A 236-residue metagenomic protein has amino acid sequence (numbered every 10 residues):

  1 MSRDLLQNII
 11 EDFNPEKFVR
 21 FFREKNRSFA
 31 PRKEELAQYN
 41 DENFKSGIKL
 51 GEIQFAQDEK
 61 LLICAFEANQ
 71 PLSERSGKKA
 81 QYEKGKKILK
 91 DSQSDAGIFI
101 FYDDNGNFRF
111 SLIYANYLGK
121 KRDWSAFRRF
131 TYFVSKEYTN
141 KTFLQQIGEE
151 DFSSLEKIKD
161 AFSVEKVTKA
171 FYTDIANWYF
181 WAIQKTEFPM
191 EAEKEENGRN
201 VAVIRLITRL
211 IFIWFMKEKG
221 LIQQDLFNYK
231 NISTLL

Functional and structural regions predicted by a protein language model:
M1-R209, I213-F215: Short, basic/polar, glycine-containing "phosphate-handling" surface segments that engage DNA
L210, W214-L236: Extended, well-ordered alpha-helical scaffold/bundle regions in very large, multi-domain proteins
